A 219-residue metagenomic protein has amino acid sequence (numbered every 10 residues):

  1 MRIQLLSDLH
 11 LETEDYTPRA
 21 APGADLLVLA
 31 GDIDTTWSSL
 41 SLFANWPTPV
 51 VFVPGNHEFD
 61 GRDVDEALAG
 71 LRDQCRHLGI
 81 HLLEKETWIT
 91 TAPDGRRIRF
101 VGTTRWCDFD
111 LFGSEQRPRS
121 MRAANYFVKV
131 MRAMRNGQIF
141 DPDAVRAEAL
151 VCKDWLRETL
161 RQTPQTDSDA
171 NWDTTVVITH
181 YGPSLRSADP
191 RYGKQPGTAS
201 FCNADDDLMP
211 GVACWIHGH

Functional and structural regions predicted by a protein language model:
M1, D25, T48, R96-R97 (+1 more regions): Short coil/turn segments at beta-strand junctions that form active-site/ligand-binding loops
M1-F52, F59-A67, R135: N-terminal active-site segment of His-dependent metallophosphoesterases
M1-Q4, W88-G102, M121, N125 (+1 more regions): Beta-strand-turn-beta hairpins that frame and shape the catalytic cleft of phosphate-ester-processing enzymes
L5-S7, L27-D32, V51-N56, H81-E86 (+2 more regions): Active-site neighborhood of phospho(di)ester-bond hydrolases with catalytic His/Asp-centered motifs
H10-D15, D34-S38, H57-L68, T87-A92 (+3 more regions): Active-site environment of divalent metal-dependent phosphoester hydrolases
S41-N45, P49-V53, R96-R99, P183-H219: Conserved beta-sheet core of the metallophosphoesterase superfamily
A44, L82, W88-R97, W155-N171: Short amphipathic alpha-helices and their capping/turn segments at secondary-structure boundaries
V101-V176, Y181-Y192: Active-site-proximal loop/helix segment associated with metal-binding centers of metalloenzymes
